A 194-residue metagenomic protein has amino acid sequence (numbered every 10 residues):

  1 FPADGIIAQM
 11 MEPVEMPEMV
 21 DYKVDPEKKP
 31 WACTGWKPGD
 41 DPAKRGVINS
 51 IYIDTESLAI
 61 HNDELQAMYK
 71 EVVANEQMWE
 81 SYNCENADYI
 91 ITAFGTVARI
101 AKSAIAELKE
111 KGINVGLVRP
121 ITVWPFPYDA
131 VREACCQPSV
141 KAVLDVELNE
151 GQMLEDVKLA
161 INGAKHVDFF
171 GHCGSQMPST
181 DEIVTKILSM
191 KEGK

Functional and structural regions predicted by a protein language model:
F1-E18, K102-S103, A130, E155-K158 (+1 more regions): Short acidic, glycine/serine/threonine-rich loops at helix termini
F1-P2, A8-Q9, S81-E85, A134-P138 (+2 more regions): Solvent-exposed alpha-helices and their adjacent loops that cap or buttress functional pockets in soluble metabolic
F1-S81: Conformationally flexible catalytic loops at phosphate/diphosphate-handling active centers
Y89-I105: Acidic/histidine-rich
A101-A134: Generic long, charged, amphipathic alpha-helical segments
T122, F126-A160: C-terminal hydrophobic structural anchor segments that stabilize assembly/packing rather than catalytic chemistry
E147-K194: Peripheral docking tails and interdomain loops at the edges of cofactor- or intermediate-handling domains
